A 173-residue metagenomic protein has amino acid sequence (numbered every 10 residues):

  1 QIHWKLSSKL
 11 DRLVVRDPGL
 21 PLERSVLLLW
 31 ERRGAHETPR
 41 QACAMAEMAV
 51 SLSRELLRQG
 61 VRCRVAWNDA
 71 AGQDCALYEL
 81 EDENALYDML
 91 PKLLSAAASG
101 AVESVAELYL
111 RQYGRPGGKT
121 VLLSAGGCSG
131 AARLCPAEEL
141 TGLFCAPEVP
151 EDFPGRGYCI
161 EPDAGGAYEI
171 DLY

Functional and structural regions predicted by a protein language model:
Q1-Y173: Exposed, interaction-prone extracellular/peripheral surfaces
